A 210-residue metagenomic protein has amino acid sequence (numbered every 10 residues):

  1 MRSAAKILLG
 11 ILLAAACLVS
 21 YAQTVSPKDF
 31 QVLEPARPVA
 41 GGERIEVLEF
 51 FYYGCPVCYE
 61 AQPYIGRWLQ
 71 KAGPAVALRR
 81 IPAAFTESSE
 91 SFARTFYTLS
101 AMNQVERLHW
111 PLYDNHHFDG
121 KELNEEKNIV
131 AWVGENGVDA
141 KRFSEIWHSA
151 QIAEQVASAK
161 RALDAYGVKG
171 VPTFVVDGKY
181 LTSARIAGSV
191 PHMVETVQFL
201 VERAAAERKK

Functional and structural regions predicted by a protein language model:
R2-E87, K160, E202-K210: Extracytoplasmic thiol/disulfide redox context detector
Q23-L33, K121, E126, T196-V197: Periplasmic c-type cytochrome electron-transfer domains
I45, P56-Y59, T86-E90, L99-E106 (+3 more regions): Soluble non-cytosolic domains of exported or imported proteins
F51-G54, L69-G73, L99-N103, L112 (+6 more regions): Sec/Tat-exported extracytoplasmic proteins
Q62-L69, F92-F96, H109, E126 (+5 more regions): Extracytoplasmic/secreted envelope proteins and their assembly/folding machinery, especially bacterial periplasmic
G73-M102, E106-V133: Structural microenvironment flanking redox-active thiols in thiol-disulfide oxidoreductases
E135-K210: C-terminal cap of thioredoxin/glutaredoxin-like
